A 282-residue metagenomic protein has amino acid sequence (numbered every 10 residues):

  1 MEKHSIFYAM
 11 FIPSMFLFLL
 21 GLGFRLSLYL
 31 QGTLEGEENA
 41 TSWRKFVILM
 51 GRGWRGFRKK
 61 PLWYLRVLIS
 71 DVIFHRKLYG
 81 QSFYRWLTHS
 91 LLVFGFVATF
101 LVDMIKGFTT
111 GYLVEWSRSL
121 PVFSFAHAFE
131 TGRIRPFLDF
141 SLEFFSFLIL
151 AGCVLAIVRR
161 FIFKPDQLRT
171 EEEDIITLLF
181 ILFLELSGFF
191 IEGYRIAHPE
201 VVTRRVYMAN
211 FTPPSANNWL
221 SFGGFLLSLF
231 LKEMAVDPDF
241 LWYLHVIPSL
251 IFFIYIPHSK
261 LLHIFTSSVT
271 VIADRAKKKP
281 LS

Functional and structural regions predicted by a protein language model:
M1-S282: Membrane-embedded alpha-helical bundles of multi-pass integral membrane proteins
